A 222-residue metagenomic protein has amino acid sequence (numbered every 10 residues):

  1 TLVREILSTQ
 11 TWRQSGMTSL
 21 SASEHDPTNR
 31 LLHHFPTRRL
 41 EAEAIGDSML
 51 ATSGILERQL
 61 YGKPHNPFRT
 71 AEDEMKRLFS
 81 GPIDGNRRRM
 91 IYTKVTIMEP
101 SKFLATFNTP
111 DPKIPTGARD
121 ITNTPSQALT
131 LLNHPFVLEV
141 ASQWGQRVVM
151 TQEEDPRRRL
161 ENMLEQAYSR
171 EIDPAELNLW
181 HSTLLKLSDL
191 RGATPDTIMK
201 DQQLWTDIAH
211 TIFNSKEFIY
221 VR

Functional and structural regions predicted by a protein language model:
L2-S8: Beta-strand segments within the central parallel beta-sheet cores of soluble alpha/beta enzyme folds
T11-A167, E171, Q203, I212-R222: An acidic, gly/pro-interrupted, aromatic-rich
N178-D189: Amphipathic alpha-helical segments that form the core helices of the histone-fold
A193-D196, Q203: Terminal, compositionally biased segments used for targeting/anchoring and flexible tails
I208: Globin-like tetrapyrrole-binding proteins
